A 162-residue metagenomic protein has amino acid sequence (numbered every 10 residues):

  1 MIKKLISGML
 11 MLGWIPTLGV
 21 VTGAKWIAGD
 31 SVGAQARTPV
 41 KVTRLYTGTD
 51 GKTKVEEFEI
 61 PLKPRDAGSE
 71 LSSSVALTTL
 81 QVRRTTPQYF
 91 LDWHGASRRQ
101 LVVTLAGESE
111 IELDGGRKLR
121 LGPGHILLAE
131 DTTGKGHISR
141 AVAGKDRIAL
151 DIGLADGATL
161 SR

Functional and structural regions predicted by a protein language model:
G8-K25: Bacterial N-terminal signal peptides
G29-L77: N-terminal secretory signal peptides
E59-P64, T78-A96, D131-G134, A158 (+1 more regions): Conserved short histidine dyad/triad with adjacent acidic residue
L80, F90, E108-E112, I126: Short beta-strand segments in beta-sandwich/barrel cores
D92, I111-E112, A129-E130, K135-A143: Short beta-strand His + acidic residue motifs that chelate non-heme Fe in jelly-roll/DSBH and cupin folds
H94-I111, G153: Short, conserved beta-strand element in jelly-roll/cupin
G115-T132: Short acidic-glycine-tyrosine-enriched beta hairpin
L128-T132, V142-T159: A short hydrophobic beta-strand segment most commonly corresponding to one strand of the jelly-roll/cupin
